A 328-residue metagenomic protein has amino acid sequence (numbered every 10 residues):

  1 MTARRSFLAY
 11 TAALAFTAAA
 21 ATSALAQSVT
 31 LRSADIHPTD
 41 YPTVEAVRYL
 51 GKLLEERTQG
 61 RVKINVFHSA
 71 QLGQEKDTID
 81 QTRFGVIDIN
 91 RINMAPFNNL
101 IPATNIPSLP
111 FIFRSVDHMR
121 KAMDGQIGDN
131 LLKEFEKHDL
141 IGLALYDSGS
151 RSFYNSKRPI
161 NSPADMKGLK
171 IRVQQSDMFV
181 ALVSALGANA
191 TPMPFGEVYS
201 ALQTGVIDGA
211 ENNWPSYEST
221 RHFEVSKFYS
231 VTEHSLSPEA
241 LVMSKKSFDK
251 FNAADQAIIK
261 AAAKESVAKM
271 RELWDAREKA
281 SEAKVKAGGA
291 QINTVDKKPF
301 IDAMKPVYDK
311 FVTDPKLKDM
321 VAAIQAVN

Functional and structural regions predicted by a protein language model:
T2, A9-F16, Q27-H118, Q126-D129 (+1 more regions): N-terminal secretory/targeting leader peptides
A21-S23: N-terminal signal peptide c-region/cleavage motif recognized by signal peptidases
